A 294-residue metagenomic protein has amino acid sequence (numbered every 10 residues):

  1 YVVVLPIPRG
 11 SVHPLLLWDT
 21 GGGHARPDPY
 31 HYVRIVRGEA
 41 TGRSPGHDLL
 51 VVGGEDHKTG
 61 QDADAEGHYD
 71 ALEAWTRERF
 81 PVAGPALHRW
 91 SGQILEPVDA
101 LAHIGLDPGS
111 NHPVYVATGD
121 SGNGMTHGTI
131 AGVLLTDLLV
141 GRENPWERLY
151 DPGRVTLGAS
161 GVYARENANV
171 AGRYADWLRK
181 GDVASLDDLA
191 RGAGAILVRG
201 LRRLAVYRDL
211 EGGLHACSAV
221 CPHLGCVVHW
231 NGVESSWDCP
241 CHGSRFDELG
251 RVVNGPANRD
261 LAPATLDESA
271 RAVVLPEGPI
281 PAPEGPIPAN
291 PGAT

Functional and structural regions predicted by a protein language model:
Y1-G38, G181, D187: Flavin-dependent oxidoreductases
I7, V36-A40, G46-H47, S110 (+3 more regions): Short acidic-glycine loop/turn motifs at beta-strand connectors
G10, D56-T59: A short, flexible beta-alpha/helix-coil linker loop
P27-D28, G38-H47, K58-Y163, C217: C-terminal catalytic lobe of FAD-dependent flavoproteins
H31-I35, I104-L106, I196-L197, A205: Short, surface-exposed beta-strand/loop micro-motifs that present aromatic residues
L50-G53: Active-site-flanking beta-strand signature of metal-NTP-handling nucleotidyl enzymes and homologous cyclase-like
S91-L95, D151-R191: Mid-to-C-terminal Rossmann-like scaffold of FAD/NAD(P)H-dependent oxidoreductases
A195-N290, T294: Rieske [2Fe-2S] iron-sulfur-binding domain
